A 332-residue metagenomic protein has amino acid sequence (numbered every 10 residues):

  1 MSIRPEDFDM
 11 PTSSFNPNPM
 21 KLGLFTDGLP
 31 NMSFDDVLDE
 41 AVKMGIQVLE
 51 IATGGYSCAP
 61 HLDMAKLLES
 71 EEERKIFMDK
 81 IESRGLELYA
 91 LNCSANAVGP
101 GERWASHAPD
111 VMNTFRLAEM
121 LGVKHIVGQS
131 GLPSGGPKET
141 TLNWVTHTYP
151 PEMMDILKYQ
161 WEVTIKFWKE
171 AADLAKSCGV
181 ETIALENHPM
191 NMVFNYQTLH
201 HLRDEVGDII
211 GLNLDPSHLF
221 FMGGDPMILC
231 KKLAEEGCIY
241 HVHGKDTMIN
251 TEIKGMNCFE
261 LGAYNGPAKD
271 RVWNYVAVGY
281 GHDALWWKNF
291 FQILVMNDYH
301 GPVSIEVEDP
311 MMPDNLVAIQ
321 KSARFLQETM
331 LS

Functional and structural regions predicted by a protein language model:
I3-L22, I81: N-terminal amphipathic alpha-helix/helix-capping segment at the start of soluble metabolic enzymes
R4-F8, D36, E40-V42, I76 (+4 more regions): Active-site acidic/histidine proton-transfer and metal-coordination neighborhood in alpha/beta enzyme cores
F15-K21, M32, V48-L49, L91 (+3 more regions): Acidic/histidine-rich catalytic cores of soluble enzymes
L24, A41, L49, I81 (+7 more regions): Conserved, mostly hydrophobic/aromatic
G28-P30, T53-S57, S94-A97, S130-S134 (+4 more regions): Active-site-proximal loop/turn and secondary-structure-junction residues that shape catalytic pockets, frequently
L49-I51, L88-C93, K124-L132, T182-E186 (+1 more regions): Short beta-strand segments at enzyme active-site cores
I51-I76, P133-P137: Glycine-rich, proline-tolerant flexible connector loops at the mouths of alpha/beta enzymes
N315-S332: C-terminal helical cap(s) of enzyme catalytic domains, especially alpha/beta-barrels
